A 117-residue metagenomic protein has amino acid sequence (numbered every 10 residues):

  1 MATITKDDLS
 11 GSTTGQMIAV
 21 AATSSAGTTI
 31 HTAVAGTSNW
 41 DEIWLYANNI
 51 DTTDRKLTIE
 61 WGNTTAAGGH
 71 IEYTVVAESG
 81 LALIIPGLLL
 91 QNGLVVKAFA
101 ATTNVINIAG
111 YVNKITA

Functional and structural regions predicted by a protein language model:
M1-S38, A100-A117: C-terminal interaction-tip segments
I30, L57-I59, V96: Hydrophobic beta-strand residues in large extracellular and virion-surface proteins
T37-W44, L89-N92: Short, solvent-exposed loop/turn segments enriched in Ser/Thr/Gly
D41-I43, T53-L57, N104-I108: Short beta-strand/loop motifs in extracellular/secreted proteins, especially within beta-sandwich accessory domains
N48-T52, A101: Short solvent-exposed strand-capping/beta-turn motif centered on an Asx-Ser/Thr pair
I59-N63, V112: Conserved aromatic beta-strand anchor motif in extracellular beta-sandwich/beta-rich domains
G62-V95, A101: Intrinsically disordered, low-complexity Pro/Gly/Ser/Thr-rich segments with frequent PxxP/GP/PP motifs and embedded
